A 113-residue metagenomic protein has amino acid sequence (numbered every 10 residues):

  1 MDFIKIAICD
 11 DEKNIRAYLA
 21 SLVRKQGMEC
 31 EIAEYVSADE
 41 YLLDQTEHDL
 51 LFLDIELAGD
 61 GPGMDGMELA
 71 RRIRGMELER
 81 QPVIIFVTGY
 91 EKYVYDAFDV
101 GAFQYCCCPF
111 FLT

Functional and structural regions predicted by a protein language model:
M1-A7: Non-catalytic signal-transmission and effector/linker regions of two-component phosphorelay proteins
I4, C30, P82: Switch/coupling loops of ABC transporter nucleotide-binding domains
D10-D11, G89: Acidic di-acidic motifs
E12-Y35: Two-component/phosphorelay signaling modules centered on CheY-like receiver
A17, L43, Y95: Alpha-helical elements of the RecA-like P-loop NTPase motor core of helicases
E29, A38-L42, L69: Juxtamembrane and targeting peptides
E34-L50: Acidic, metal-coordinating helix/loop segments flanking the phosphotransfer/catalytic sites of two-component signaling
H48-T113: CheY-like receiver
